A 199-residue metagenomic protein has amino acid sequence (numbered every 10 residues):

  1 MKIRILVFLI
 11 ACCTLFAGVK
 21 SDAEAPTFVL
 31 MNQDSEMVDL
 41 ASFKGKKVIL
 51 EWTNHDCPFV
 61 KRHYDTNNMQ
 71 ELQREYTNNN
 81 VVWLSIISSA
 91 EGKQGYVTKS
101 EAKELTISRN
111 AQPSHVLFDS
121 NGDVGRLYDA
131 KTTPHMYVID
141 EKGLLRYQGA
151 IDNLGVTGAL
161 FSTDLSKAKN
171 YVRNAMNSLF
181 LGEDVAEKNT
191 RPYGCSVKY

Functional and structural regions predicted by a protein language model:
I3-C13: Sec-dependent N-terminal signal peptides
L15-T27: N-proximal helix/coil linker or "cap" segments that precede and/or mark the start of modular domains
F28-V48: A short beta-strand-turn-helix
S42-K61, M176: Short active-site neighborhood of thiol/selenol oxidoreductases, capturing the structured segment around
N54-Y64, M136, C195-K198: Short, thiol/selenol-centered motifs that function as redox-active sites or metal-ligating centers
K61-R109, S120-L127: Structural microenvironment flanking redox-active thiols in thiol-disulfide oxidoreductases
K103-D140, L145: Short, internal strand/loop/helix patches that form the active-site neighborhood or redox-interaction surface
D140-E141, L145-Y199: Thiol-/selenol-based redox modules, centered on thioredoxin-like and closely related oxidoreductase domains
